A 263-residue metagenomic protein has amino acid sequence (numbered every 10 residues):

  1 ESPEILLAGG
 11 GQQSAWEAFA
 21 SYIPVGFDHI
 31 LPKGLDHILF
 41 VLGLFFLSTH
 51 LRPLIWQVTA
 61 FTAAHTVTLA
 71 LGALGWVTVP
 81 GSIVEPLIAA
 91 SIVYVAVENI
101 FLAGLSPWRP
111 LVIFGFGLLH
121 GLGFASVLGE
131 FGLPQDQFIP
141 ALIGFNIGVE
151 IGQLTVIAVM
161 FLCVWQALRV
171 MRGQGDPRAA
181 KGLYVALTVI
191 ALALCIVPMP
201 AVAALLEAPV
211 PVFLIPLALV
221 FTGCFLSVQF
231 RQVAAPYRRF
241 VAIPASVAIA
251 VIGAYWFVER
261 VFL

Functional and structural regions predicted by a protein language model:
E1-L35, V127: Histidine-/acidic- and/or cysteine-rich, low-complexity loops and terminal segments associated with membrane
H29-F262: Hydrophobic alpha-helical transmembrane segments in multi-pass membrane proteins
